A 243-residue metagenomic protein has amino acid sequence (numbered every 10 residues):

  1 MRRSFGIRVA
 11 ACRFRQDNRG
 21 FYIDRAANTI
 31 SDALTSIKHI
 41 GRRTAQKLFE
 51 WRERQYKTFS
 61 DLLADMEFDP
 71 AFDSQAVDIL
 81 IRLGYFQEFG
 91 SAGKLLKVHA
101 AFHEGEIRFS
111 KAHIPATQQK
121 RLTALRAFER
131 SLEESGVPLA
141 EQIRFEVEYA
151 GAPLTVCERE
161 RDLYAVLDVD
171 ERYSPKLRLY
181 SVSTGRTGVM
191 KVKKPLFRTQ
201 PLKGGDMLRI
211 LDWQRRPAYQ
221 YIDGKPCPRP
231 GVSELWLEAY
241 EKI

Functional and structural regions predicted by a protein language model:
M1-F5, A10-R13, N18-L177, R186-R198 (+1 more regions): Sliding clamp-binding short linear motifs that recruit DNA-associated proteins to replication/repair hubs
Y180: Active-site cofactor/co-catalyst pockets and adjacent glycine-rich loops in catalytic enzymes
P195-L211: Short nucleic-acid-contacting surface segments enriched for D/E, G, S/T with interspersed K/R
L211-Y219: Short, charged beta-turn/beta-strand-edge "cap" motif at the junction between a beta-strand and an adjacent loop
